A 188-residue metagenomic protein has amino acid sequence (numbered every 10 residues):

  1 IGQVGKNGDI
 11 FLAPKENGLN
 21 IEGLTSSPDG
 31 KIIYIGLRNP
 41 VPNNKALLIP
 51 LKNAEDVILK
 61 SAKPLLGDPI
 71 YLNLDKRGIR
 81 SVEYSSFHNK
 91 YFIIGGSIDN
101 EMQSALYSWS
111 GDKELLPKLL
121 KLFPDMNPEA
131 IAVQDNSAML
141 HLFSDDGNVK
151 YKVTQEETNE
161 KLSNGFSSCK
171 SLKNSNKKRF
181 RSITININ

Functional and structural regions predicted by a protein language model:
I1-N188: Sequence/structural signature of beta-propeller domains
